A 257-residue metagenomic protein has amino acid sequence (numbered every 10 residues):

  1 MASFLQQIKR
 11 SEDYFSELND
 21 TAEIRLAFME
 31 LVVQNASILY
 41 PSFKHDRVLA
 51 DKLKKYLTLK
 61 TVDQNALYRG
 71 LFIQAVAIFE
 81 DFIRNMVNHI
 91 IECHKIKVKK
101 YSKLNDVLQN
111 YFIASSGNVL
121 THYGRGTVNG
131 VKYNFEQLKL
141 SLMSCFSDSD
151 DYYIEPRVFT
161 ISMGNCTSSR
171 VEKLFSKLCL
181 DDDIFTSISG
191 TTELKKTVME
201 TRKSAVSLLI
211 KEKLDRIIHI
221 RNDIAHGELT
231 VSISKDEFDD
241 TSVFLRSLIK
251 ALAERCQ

Functional and structural regions predicted by a protein language model:
M1-I73, I96-K97, Y101-V107: Charged alpha-helical initiation segments
F15, N19-A22, L26, F82-I83 (+3 more regions): A structural signal for well-ordered alpha-helices, especially hydrophobic packing surfaces of coiled-coils
R25, L49-K52, Q74, F82 (+3 more regions): Amphipathic, well-ordered alpha-helical segments in soluble domains
A50-D63, T197-K203, N222-H226: Short, charged/polar, low-complexity loop and linker segments that flank or interrupt alpha-helical bundles
Q64-I91, S242, R246: Short, hydrophobic, well-ordered secondary-structure elements
Q74-A75, R84-R202: Helix-loop junctions and short alpha-helical segments
F82-H94, Y123, A225-E228, S232 (+1 more regions): Long, hydrophobic, amphipathic alpha-helical segments used as structural scaffolds
K177-D223, V231, K235-Q257: Amphipathic, Lys/Arg-enriched alpha-helical patches that create a basic surface for binding polyanionic ligands
